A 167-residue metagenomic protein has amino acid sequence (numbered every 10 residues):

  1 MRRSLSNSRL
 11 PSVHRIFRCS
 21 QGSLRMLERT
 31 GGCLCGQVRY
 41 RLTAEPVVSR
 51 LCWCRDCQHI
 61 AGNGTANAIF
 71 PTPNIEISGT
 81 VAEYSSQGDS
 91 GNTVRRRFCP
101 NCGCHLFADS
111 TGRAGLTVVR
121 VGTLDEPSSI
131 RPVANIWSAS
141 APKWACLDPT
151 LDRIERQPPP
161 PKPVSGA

Functional and structural regions predicted by a protein language model:
R3-A167: A short Gly-Trp-Pro
